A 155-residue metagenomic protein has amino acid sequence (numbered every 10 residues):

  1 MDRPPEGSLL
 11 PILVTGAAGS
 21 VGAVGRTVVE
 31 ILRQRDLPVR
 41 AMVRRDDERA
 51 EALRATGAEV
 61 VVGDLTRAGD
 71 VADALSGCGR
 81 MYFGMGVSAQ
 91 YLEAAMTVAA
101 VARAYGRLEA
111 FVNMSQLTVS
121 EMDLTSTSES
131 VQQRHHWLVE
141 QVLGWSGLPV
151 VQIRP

Functional and structural regions predicted by a protein language model:
R3-L37: N-terminal Rossmann NAD(P)H-binding glycine-rich loop of SDR-like oxidoreductase domains
P11, G79-R80, A110: Structural motif
G16-A17, G63, M85, S115: Glycine-rich, N-terminal phosphate-binding loop of Rossmann-like dinucleotide-binding domains
A18, M42-D47, G63-L65: N-terminal Rossmann-fold cofactor-binding loop
L37-R44, F83: Conserved glycine-rich Rossmann-like NAD(P)H-binding loop of the short-chain dehydrogenase/reductase
V39-R40, V60, V150: Hydrophobic anchor at the start of a short beta-strand that flanks the dinucleotide cofactor-binding loop
R54-G79: Conserved Rossmann-fold cofactor-binding substructure of NAD(P)-dependent oxidoreductases
G84-P155: Glycine-/Pro-rich loop/turn segments that contact NAD(P) or position catalytic residues in Rossmann-like domains
